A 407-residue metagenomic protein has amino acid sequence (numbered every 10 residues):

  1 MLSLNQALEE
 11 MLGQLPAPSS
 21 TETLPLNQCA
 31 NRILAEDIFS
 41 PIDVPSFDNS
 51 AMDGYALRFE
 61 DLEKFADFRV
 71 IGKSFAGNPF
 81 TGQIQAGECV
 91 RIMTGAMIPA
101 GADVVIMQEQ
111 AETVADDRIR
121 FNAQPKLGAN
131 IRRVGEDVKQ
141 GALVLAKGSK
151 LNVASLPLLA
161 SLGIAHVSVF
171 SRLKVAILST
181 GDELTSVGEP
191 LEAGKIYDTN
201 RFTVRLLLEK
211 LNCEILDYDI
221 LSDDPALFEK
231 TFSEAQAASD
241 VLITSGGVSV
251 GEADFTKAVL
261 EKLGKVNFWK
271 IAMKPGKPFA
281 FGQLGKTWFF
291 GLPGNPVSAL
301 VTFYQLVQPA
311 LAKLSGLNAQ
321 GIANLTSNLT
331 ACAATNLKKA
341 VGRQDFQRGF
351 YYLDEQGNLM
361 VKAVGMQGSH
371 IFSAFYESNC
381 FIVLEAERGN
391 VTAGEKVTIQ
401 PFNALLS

Functional and structural regions predicted by a protein language model:
L2, G13-L15, Y55-D217, M360 (+2 more regions): Short, glycine/charged-enriched hinge/interface segments at domain edges or termini
L2-F65: Intrinsically disordered, low-complexity, positively charged segments
L4-N5, A165-L292, P296-T302, L306: Helix-rich terminal scaffold detector
E9-S20, A35, E136, L143-L156 (+14 more regions): Generic secondary-structure signature for well-ordered alpha-helical cores
E22-N27, E36, G77, V138 (+1 more regions): Flexible glycine/proline-rich
F39-D43, I92, A129-I131, A160-A165 (+3 more regions): Glycine-rich, charged/polar anion/phosphate-binding loops that engage phosphate groups from diverse ligands
D48-S50, D61-E63, T81-Q85, I98 (+14 more regions): Solvent-exposed alpha-helices and their adjacent loops that cap or buttress functional pockets in soluble metabolic
P99, V153, V250-E252, S298 (+1 more regions): Short glycine-rich, flexible loops that bind phosphorylated cofactors or substrates
